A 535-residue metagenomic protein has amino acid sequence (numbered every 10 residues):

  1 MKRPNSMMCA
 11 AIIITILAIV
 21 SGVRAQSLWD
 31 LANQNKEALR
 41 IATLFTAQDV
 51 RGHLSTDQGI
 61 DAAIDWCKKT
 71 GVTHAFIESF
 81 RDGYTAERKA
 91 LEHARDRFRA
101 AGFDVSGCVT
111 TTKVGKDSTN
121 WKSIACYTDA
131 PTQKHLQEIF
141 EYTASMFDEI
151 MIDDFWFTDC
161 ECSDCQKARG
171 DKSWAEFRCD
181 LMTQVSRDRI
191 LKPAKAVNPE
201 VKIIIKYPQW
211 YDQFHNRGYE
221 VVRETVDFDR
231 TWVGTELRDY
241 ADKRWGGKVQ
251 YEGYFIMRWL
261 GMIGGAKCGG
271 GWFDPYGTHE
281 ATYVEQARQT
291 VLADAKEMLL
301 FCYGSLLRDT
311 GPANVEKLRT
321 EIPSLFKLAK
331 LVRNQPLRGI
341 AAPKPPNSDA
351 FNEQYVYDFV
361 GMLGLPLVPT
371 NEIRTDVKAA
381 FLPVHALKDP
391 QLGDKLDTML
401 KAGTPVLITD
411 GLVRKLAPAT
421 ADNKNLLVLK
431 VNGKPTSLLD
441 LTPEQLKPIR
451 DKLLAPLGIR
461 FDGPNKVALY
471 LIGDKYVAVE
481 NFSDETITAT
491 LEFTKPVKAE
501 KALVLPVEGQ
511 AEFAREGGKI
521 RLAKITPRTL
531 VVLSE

Functional and structural regions predicted by a protein language model:
C9-V20: Bacterial N-terminal signal peptides
K36-I60, L91-D148, T158-S163, D188: Active-site-adjacent "subsite" loops/lids of carbohydrate-active enzymes
R51-K69, D129-T143, Q213-E224, E280-T290: Short, acidic/polar
D57-I64, Y357-V377, V384-L387: A short, well-structured beta->alpha microelement
K69-R81, H135-E176: Active-site groove signature of glycoside hydrolases
E78, S118-K122, D148, D154 (+10 more regions): Hydrophobic targeting/anchoring helices
S79-V114, W174-V197: Aromatic-lined substrate-binding rim segments of carbohydrate-active enzymes
G361, P383-E535: A conserved amphipathic helix/loop scaffold that creates a polar/acidic microenvironment used either to coordinate
